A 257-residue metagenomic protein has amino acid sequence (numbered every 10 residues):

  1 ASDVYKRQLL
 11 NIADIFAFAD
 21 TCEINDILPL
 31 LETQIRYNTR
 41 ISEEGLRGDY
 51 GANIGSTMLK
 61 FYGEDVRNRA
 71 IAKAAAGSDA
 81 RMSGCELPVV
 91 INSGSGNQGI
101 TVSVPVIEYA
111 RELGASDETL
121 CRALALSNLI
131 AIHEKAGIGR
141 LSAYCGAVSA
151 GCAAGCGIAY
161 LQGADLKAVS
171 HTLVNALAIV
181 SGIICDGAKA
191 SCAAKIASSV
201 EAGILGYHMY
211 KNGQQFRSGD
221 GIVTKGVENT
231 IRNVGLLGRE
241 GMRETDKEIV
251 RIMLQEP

Functional and structural regions predicted by a protein language model:
A1-Y5: Short, small-residue-biased leader/transition segments that mark boundaries at the very start of proteins
L9-G63, R69, G163-P257: Functionally critical mobile loop/hinge segments
D65-G84, S116-E134, L173-G182: Acidic-glycine-rich active-site phosphate/pyrophosphate-binding loop
R81-I91, A131-L141, I184-K189: Glycine/charged-rich beta-loop-alpha catalytic/anionic-binding loops adjacent to active sites
C85-V104, C145-S149: Conserved phosphate/anionic-ligand binding catalytic regions in large, soluble enzymes, centered on
G94, V106-L113, D117-A125: Active-site cradle of extracellular carbohydrate-active enzymes
G99-A115, G155-G163: Alpha-helical support elements that line or immediately flank enzyme active sites and cofactor-binding pockets
R140-L141, C145, S149-S170: C-terminal structural cap/anchor segments
